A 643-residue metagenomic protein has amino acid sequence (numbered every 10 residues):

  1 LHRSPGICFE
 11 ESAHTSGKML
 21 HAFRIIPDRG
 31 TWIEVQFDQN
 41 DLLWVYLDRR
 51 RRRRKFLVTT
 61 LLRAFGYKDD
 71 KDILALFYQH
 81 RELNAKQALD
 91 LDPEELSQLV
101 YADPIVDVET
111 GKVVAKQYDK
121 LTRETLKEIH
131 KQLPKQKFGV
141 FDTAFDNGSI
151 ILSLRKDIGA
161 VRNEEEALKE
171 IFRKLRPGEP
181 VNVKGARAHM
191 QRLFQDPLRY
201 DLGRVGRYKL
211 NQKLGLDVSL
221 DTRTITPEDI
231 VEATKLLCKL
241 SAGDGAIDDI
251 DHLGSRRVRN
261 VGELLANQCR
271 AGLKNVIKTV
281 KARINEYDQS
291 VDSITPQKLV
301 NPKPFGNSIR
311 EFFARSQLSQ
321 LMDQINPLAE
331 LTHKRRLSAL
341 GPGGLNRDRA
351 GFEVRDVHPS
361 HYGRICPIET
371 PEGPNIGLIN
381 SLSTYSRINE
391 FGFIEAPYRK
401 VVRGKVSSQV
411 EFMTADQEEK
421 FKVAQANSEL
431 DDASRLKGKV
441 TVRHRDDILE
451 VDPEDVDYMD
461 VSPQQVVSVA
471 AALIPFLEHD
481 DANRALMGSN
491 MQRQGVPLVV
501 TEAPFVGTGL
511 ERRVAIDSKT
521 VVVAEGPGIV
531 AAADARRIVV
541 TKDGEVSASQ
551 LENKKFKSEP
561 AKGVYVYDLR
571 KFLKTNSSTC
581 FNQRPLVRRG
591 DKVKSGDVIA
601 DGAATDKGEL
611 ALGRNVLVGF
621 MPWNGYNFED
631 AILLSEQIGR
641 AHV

Functional and structural regions predicted by a protein language model:
L1-S338, S383-P497: N-terminal non-catalytic structural scaffold regions of very large proteins
H2-A13, L318-L378, Q492, P497-G526 (+3 more regions): Conserved mixed alpha/beta core segments that line enzyme active sites in large multi-domain catalysts
P27, F37-Q39, L47-R49, K156 (+6 more regions): Flexible glycine-/small-residue-rich
D70-I73, G139-F141, R347-R355, R513-I516 (+2 more regions): Active-site phosphate-binding and catalytic loops of NTP-dependent enzymes
Y118, R336, H361-Y362, E395-A396 (+1 more regions): Conserved structured catalytic cores and adjacent interaction surfaces of nucleotide-binding/hydrolyzing enzymes
T226, R257, V261, N301 (+4 more regions): Secondary-structure capping and boundary motifs in well-ordered enzyme cores
N275, P374-N375, Y385-I388, D606-G608 (+1 more regions): Short beta-strands and strand-coil junctions in structured, solvent-facing domains, enriched
